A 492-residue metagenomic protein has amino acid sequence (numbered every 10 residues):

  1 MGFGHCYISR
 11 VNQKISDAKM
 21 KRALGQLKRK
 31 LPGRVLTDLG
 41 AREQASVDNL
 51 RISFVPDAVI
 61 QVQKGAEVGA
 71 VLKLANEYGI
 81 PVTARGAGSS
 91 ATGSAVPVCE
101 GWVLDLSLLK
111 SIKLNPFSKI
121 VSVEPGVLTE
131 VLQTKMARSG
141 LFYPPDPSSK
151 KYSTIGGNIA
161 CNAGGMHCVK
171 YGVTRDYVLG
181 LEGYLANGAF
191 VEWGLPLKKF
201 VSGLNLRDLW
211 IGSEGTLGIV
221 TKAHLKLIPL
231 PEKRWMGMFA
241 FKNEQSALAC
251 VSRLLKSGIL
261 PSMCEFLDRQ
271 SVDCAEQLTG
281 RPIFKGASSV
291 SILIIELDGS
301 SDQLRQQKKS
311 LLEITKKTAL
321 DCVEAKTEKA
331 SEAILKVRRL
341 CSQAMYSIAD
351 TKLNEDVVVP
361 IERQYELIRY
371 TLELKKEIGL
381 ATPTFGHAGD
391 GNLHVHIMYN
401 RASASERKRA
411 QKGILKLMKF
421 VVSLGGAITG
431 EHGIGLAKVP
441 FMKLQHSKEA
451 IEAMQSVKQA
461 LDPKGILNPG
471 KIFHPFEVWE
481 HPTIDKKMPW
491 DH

Functional and structural regions predicted by a protein language model:
F3-K73, S89-K119, S148, S271-P282 (+4 more regions): N-terminal flexible segment immediately upstream of the FAD-binding catalytic core in FAD-dependent oxidoreductases
G33, V422-I434, Q459, P463-G470: Alpha-helix capping/hinge segments and adjacent helical runs
L36-A45, P229, A240, L248-G413 (+2 more regions): C-terminal substrate-recognition/cap domain of FAD-linked oxidoreductases
S111-N115, K119-E265, L467, T483-H492: FAD-binding subdomain of flavoenzyme oxidoreductases
A189, V439-H492: Activity-critical C-terminal alpha-helical subdomain
